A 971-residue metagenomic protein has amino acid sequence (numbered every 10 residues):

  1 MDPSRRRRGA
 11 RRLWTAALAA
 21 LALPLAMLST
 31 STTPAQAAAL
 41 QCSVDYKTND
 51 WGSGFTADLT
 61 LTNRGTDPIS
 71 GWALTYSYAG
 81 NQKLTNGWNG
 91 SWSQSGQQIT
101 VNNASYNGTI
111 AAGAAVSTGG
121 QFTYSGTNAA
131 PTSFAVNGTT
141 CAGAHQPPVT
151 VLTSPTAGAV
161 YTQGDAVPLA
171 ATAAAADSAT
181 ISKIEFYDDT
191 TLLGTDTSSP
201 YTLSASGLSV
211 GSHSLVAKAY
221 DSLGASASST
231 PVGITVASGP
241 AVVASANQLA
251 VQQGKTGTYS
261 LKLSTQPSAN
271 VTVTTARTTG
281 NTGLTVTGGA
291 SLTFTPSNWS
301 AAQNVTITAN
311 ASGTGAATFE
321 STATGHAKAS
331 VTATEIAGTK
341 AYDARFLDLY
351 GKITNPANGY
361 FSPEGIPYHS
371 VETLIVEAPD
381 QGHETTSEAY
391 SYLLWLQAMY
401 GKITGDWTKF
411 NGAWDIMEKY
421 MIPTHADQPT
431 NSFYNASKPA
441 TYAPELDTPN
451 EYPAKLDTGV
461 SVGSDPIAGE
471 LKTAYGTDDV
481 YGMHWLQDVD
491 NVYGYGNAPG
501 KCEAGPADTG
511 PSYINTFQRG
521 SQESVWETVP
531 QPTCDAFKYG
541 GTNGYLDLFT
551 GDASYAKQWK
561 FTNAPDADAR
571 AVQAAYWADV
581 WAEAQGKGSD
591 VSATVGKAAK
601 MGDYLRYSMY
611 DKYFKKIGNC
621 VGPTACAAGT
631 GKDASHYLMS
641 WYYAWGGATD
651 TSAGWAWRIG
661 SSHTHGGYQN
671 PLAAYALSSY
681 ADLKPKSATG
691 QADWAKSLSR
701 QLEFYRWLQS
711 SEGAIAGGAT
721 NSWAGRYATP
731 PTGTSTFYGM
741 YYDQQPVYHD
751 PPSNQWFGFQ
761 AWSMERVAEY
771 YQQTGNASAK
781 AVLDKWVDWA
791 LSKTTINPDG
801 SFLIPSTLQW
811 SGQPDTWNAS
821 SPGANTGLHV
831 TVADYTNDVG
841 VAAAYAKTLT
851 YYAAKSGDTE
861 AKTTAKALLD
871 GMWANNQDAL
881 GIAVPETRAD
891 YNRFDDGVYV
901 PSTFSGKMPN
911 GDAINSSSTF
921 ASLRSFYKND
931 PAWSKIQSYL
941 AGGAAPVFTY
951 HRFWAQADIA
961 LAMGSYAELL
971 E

Functional and structural regions predicted by a protein language model:
M1-A37: Secretory targeting and sorting signals
A38-Q146, D895-E971: Extracellular low-complexity, O-glycosylation-prone Ser/Thr/Pro/Gly-rich "stalks" and linkers flanking catalytic
L40-V44, H145-S154, G239-N247, T285-T287: Proline-enriched interdomain boundary motifs that mark the N-terminal boundary and often initiate the first structured
D50-D58, S70-G71, V116-T118, D165-P168 (+3 more regions): Short, solvent-exposed loop/turn segments enriched in Ser/Thr/Gly
N63, A171-D177, D221, L263-T265 (+1 more regions): Extracellular acidic, Ser/Thr/Pro-rich low-complexity tracts
H145-S238: Long, low-complexity serine/threonine/glycine- and acidic-rich segments characteristic of extracellular
G239-G338: Short boundary segments that mark the start of a structured unit
N355, K419-A553, T562-D566, S592-Q937 (+1 more regions): Extended ligand-binding clefts on enzyme/binding-domain cores
